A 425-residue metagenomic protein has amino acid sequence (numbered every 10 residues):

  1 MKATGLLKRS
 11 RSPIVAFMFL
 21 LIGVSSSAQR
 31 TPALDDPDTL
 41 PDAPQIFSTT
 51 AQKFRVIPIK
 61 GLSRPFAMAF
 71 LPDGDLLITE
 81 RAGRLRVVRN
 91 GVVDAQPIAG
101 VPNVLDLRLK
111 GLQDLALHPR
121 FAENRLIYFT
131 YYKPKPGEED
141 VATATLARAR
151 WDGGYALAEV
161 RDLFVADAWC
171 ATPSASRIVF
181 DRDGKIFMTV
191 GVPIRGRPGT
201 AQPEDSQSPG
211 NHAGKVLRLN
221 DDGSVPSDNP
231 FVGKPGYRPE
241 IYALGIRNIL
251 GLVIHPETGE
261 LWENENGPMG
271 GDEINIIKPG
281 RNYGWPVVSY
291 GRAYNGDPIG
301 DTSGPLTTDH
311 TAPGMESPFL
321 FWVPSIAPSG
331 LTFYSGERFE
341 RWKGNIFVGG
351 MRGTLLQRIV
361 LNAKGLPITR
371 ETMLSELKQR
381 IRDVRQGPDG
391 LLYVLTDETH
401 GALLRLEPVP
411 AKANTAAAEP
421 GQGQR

Functional and structural regions predicted by a protein language model:
R30-T49, K110-L112, R120-A122, V192-E371 (+3 more regions): Beta-propeller domain segments
I57-G83, I326-F333: Beta-strand-rich domains and repeat architectures in extracellular enzymes and scaffolds, especially beta-propellers
I57-S63, I98-L107, F164-C170, G233 (+3 more regions): Surface loop/turn motifs at the tips and blade-to-blade linkers of beta-strand repeat domains
D75-T79, E123-T130, K185-T189, E260-N264 (+3 more regions): Conserved beta-propeller blade signature
L77-G100: Beta-propeller domains
D94-P119: Blade-loop segments of beta-propeller domains
D140-V179: Asp-box/WD-like beta-propeller blade repeats and closely related beta-sheet repeat scaffolds
